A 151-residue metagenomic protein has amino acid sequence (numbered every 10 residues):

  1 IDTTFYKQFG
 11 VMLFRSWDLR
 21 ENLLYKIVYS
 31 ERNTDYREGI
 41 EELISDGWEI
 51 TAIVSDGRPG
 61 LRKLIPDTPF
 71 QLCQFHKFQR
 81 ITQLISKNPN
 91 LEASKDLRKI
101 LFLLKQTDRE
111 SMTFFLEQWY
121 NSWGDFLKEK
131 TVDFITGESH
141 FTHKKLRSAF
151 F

Functional and structural regions predicted by a protein language model:
I1-P59, K63: RNase H-like nuclease fold core
M12-N22, K26-I27, F70, L97 (+1 more regions): Generic preference for hydrophobic/aromatic residues in regular secondary structure cores
D18, L72-R80, F134-S139: Short, Lys/Arg-enriched charge-dense amphipathic segments
S30-R37, S55, L72-F75, L91 (+2 more regions): Short, amphipathic alpha-helical segments
D35-I44, N88-N90, T142-R147: Repeat-unit-sized solenoid/scaffold elements
S45, S55-P59, F102-F151: Acidic/histidine-rich catalytic cores and adjacent linkers of DNA breakage/strand-transfer/modification proteins
A52-L101: Conserved beta-strand -> loop -> alpha-helix junction used to position metal-binding or nucleic-acid-contacting
